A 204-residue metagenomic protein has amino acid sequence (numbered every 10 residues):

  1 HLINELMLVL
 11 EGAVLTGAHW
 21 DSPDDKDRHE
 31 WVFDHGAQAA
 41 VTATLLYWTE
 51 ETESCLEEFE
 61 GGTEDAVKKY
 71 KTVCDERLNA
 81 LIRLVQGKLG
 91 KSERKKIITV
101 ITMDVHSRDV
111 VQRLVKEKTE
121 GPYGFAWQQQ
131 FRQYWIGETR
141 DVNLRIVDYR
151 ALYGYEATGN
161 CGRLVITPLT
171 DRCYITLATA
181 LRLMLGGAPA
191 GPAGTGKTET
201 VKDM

Functional and structural regions predicted by a protein language model:
H1-T167: Extended, charged/polar low-complexity intrinsically disordered regions
R140-V147, T170, A193-V201: Short, functional N-terminal and low-complexity linear motifs
L152-G154, Y174, M184-A188: Beta-strand-rich binding-surface signature of beta-sandwich/beta-barrel folds used to engage anionic ligands
V165-L177: N-terminal pre-P-loop "Q-motif" helix
T179-M204: Walker A/P-loop
